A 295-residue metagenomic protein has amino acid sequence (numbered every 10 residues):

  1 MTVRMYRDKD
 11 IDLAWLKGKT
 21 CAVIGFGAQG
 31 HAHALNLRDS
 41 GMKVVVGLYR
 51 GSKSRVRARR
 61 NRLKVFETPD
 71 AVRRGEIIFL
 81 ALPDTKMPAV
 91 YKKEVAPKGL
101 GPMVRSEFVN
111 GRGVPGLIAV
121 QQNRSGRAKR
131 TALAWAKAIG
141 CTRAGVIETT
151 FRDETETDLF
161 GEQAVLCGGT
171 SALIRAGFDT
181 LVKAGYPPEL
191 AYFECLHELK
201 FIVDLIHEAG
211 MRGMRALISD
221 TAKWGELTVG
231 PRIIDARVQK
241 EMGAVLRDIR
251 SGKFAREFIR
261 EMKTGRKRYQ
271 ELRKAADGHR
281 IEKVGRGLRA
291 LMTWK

Functional and structural regions predicted by a protein language model:
M1-G18, R60: A short, basic/flexible loop-to-alpha-helix module at the beginning of a structural domain
K19-H33: Glycine-rich adenosine-cofactor-binding loop
A32, R38-N61: NAD(P)-binding Rossmann-fold cofactor-contacting core
R50, L63-K98, P102: Rossmann-like NAD(P)-binding element
A89-Q163: Rossmann-fold dinucleotide-binding core
D179, K183-A184, A209-Y269: Interdomain hinge/lid region at the active-site interface of Rossmann-like NAD(P)-dependent oxidoreductases
P188, E194-F201: Small-residue-rich helix-loop
